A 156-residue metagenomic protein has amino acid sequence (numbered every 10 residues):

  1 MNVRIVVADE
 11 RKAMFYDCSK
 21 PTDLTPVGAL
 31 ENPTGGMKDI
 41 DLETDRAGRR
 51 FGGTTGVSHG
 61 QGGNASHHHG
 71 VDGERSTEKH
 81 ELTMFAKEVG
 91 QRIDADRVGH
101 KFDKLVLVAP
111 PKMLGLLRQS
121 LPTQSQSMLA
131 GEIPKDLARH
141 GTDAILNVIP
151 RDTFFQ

Functional and structural regions predicted by a protein language model:
M1-Q156: Terminal alpha-helical anchor/extension segments at protein ends
